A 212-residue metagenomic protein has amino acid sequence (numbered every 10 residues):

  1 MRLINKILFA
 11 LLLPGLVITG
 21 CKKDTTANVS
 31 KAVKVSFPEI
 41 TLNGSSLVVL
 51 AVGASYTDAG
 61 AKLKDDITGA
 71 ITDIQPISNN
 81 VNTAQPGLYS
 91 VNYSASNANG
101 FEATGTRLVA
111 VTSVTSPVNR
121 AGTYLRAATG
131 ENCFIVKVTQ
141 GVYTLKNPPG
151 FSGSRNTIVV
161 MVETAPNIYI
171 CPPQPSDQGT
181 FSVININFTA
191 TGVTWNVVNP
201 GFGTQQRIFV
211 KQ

Functional and structural regions predicted by a protein language model:
M1-L3: N-terminal secretory signal peptides that target proteins for export/translocation
N5-K6, A10-G44: Bacterial Sec-dependent N-terminal signal peptides
T26, E39, T104-L108, E131-I135 (+1 more regions): Well-ordered beta-strand positions in beta-sheet-rich domains
S36-T68, E131: Solvent-exposed, low-complexity, repeat-rich "mucin-like" stalks and linkers
I67-A103: Serine/threonine-rich, repeat-prone extracellular segments and beta-strand-based repeat modules of secreted/surface
F101-S116: C-terminal edge beta-strand
T115-Q212: Ser/Thr/Gly/Pro-rich, low-complexity flexible regions
